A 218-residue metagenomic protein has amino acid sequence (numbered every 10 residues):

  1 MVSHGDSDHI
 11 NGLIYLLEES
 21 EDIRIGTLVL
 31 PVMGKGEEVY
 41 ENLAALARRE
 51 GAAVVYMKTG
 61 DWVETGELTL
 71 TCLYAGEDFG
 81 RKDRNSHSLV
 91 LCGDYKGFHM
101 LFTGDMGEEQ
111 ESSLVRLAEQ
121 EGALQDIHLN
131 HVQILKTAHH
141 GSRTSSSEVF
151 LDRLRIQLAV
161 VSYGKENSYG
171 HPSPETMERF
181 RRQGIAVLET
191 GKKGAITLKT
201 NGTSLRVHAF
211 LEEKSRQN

Functional and structural regions predicted by a protein language model:
M1-N218: Non-globular, low-confidence helical/coil segments that flank catalytic cores
